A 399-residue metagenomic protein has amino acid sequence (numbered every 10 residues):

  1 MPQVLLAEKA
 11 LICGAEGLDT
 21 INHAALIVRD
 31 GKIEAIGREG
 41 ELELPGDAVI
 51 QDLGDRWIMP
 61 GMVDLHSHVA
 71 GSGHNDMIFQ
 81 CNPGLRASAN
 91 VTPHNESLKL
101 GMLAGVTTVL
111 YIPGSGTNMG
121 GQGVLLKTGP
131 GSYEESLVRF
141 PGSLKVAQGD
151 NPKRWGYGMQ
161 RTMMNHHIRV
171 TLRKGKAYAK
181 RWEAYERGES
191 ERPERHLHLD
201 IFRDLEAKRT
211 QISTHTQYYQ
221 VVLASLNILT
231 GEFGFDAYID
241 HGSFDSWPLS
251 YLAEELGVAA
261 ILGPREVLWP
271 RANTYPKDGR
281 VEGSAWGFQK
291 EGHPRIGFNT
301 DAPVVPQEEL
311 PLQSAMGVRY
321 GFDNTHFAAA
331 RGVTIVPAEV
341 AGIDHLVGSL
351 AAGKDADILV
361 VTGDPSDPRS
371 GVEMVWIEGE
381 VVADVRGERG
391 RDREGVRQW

Functional and structural regions predicted by a protein language model:
M1-P45: N-terminal metal-binding scaffold of metallo-dependent hydrolase/deaminase domains
Q3-L5, E43-A89, L103: Replace "His-x-His-based motif
E8, I12-G14, D19-N22, E339 (+1 more regions): C-terminal cap of metal-dependent C-N hydrolases
E8, L26, G31, D55 (+9 more regions): Divalent metal-coordination and catalytic microenvironments
K9, H74, C81-L85, Q211 (+5 more regions): His/Asp/Glu-enriched, well-ordered alpha-helical/loop segment that forms or immediately abuts the divalent-metal
V69-S72, G114-G120, Y219-L223, F244-P248 (+2 more regions): Active-site environment of divalent metal-dependent phosphoester hydrolases
R86-A87, W182-G279, G297, D323 (+4 more regions): Active-site core of metal-dependent hydrolases
M102-D236: Polyanionic/metal-chelating signatures
